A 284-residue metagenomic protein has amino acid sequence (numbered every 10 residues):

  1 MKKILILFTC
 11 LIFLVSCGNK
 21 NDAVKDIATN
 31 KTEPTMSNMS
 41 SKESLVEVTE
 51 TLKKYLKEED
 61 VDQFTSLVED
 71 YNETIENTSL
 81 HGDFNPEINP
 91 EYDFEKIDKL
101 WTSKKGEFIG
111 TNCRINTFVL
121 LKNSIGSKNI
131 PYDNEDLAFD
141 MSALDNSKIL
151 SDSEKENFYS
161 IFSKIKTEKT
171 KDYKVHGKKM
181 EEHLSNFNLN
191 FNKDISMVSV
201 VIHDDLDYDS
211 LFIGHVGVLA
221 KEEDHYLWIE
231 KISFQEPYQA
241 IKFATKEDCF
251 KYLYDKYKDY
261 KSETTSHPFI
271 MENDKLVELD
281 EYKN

Functional and structural regions predicted by a protein language model:
M1-I4: Positively charged n-region of N-terminal signal peptides that target proteins for export
F13-S16: C-terminal motif of bacterial Sec signal peptides marking the signal peptidase cleavage site
G18-K20: Bacterial signal peptide processing site
V24-T74: N-terminal mature-domain "stem" immediately C-terminal to a signal peptide or N-terminal signal-anchor/transmembrane
K57-D204, Y208-I213, K221-E236, C249: Acidic/His-rich structured neighborhood in mature extracellular/periplasmic domains
W228-K231, A244-N284: Low-complexity, Gly/Ser/Thr/Pro-rich intrinsically disordered linker/tail segments
Y238-F243: Outer-membrane beta-barrel translocator/channel fold
